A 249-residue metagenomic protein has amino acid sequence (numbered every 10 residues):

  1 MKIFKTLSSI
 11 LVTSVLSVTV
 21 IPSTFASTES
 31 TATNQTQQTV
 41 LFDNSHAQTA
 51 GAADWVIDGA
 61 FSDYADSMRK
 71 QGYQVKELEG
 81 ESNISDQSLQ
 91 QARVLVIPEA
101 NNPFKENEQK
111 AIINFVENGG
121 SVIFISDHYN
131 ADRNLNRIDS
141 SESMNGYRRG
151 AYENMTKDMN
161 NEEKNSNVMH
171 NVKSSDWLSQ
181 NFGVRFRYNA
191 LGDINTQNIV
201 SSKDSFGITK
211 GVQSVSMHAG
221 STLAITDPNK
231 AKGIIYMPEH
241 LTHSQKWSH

Functional and structural regions predicted by a protein language model:
I3-F25: Sec-dependent N-terminal signal peptides of Gram-positive bacterial secreted proteins and lipoproteins
S27-H249: Short, surface-exposed patches at the edges or C-terminal ends of soluble domains, predominantly
